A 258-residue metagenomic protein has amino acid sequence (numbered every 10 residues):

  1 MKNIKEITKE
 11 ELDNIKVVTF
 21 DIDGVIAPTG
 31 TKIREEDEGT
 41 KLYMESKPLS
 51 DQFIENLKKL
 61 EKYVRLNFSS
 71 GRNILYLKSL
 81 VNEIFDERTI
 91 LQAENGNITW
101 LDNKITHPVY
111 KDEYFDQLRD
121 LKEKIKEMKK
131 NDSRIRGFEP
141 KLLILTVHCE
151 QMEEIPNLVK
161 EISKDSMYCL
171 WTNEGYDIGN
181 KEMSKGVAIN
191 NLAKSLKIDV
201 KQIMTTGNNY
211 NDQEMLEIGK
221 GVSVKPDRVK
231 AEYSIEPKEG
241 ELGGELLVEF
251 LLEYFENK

Functional and structural regions predicted by a protein language model:
M1-I33: Non-catalytic pre-domain segments flanking phosphatase-related domains
K2, T8, D13, G179 (+1 more regions): Mg2+-dependent phosphoryl-transfer enzymes with acidic/Ser/Thr/Gly-rich catalytic loops
T31-K58, K225: Basic, amphipathic juxtamembrane/active-site segments that coordinate anionic phosphate or diphosphate groups
K47-R134: Active-site phosphate-binding/coordination module
R72-I90, C149-L170: Substrate-recognition/cap helix-loop segment adjacent to the acidic, metal-dependent catalytic center of Asp-based
I90-Q92, R134-E139, Y168-W171: Short beta-strand
N103, T146-Q151: Short beta-strand-to-loop capping motifs
M167-M183: Glycine/Thr-rich beta-alpha phosphate-binding loop at enzyme active sites
